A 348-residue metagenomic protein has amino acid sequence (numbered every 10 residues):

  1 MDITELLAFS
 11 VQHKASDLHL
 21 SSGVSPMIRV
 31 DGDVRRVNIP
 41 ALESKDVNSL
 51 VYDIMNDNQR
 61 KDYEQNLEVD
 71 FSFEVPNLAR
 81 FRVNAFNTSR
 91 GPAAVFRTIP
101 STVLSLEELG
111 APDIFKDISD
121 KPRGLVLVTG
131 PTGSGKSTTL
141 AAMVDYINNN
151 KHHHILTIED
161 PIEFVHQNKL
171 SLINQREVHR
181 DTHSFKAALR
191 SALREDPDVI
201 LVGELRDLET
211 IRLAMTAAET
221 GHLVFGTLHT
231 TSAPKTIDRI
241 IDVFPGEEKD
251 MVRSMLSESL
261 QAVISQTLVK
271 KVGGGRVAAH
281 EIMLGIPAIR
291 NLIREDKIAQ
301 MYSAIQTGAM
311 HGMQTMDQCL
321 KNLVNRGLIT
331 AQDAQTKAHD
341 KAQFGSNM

Functional and structural regions predicted by a protein language model:
M1-M348: Short, flexible helix-loop junctions that flank or precede catalytic/ligand sites
